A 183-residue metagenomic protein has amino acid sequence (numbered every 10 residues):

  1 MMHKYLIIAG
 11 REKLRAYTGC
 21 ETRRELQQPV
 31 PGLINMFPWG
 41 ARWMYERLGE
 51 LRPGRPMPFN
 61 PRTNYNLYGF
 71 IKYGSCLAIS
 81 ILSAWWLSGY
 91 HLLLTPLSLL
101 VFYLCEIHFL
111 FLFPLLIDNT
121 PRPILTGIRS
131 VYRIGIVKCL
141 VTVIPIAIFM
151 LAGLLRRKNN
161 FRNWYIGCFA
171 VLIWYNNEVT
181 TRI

Functional and structural regions predicted by a protein language model:
M1-S98, C105-I183: Helix-coil boundary and N-terminal low-complexity module in membrane systems
